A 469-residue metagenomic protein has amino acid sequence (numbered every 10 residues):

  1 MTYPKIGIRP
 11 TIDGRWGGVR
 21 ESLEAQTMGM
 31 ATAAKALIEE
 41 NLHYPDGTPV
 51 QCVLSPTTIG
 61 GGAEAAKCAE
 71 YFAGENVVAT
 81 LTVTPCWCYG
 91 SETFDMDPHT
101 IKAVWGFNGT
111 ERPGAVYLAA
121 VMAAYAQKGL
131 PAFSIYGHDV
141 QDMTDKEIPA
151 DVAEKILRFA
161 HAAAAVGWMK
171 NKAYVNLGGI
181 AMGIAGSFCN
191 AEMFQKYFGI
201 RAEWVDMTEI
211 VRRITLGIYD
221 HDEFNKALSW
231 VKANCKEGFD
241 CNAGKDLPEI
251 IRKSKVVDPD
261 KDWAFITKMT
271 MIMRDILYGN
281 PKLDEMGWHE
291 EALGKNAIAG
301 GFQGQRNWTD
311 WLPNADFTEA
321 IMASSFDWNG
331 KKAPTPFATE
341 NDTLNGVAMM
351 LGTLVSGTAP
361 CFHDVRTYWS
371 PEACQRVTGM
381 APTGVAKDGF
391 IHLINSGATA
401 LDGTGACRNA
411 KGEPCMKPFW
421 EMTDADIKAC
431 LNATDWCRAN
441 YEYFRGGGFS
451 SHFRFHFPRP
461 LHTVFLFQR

Functional and structural regions predicted by a protein language model:
M1-R469: An N-terminal assembly and electron-transfer interface module characteristic of large anaerobic redox and radical
